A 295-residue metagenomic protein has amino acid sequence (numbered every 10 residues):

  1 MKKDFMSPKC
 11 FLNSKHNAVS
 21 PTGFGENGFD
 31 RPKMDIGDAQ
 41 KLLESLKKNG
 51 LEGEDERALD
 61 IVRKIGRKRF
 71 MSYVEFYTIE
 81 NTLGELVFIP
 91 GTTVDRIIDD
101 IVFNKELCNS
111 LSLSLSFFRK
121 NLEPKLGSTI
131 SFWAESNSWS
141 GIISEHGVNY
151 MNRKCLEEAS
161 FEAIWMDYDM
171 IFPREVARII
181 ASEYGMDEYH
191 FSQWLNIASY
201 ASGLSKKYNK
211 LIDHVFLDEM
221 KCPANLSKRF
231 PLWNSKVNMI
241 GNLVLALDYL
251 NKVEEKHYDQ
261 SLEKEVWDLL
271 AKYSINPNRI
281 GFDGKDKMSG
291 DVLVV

Functional and structural regions predicted by a protein language model:
K2-V295: Long, contiguous internal "core" modules enriched in hydrophobic/ aromatic residues
